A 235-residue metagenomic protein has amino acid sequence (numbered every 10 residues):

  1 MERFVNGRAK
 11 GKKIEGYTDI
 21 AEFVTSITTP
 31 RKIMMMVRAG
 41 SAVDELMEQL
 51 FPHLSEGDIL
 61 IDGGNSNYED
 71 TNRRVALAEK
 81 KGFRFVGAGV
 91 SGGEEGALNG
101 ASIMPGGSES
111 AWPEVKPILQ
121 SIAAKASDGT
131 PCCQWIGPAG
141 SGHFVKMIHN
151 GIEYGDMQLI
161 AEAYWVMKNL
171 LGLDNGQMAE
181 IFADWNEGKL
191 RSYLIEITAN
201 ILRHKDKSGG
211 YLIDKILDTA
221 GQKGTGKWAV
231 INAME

Functional and structural regions predicted by a protein language model:
M1-K32, M36-L54, R74-G82: Conserved N-terminal Rossmann-fold NAD(P) cofactor-binding segment
E2, G155-Q158, A220-K227: Short acidic alpha-helix initiation/capping motifs at coil-to-helix transition points, especially at protein N-termini
I20, M47, Y164, A229-V230: Generic structural marker for isolated residues within well-ordered, non-membrane alpha-helices of soluble domains
V43-E48, D62, N67-A179, E187-D214: Rossmann-fold dinucleotide-binding core
D58: Glycine-centered, small-residue-biased loops immediately flanking beta-strands in adenine/cofactor-binding cores
D214-E235: A conserved active-site cap/scaffold subdomain adjacent to cofactor or substrate pockets
